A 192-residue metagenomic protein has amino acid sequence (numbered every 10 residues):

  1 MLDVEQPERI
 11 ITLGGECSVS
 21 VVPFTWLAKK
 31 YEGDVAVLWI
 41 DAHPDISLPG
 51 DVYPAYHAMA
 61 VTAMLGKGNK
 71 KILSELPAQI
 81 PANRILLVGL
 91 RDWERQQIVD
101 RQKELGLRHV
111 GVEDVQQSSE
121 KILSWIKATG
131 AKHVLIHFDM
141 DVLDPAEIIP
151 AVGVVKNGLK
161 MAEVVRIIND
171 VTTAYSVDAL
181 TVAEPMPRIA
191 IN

Functional and structural regions predicted by a protein language model:
M1-N192: Conserved alpha-helical scaffold segments that buttress catalytic/binding sites
